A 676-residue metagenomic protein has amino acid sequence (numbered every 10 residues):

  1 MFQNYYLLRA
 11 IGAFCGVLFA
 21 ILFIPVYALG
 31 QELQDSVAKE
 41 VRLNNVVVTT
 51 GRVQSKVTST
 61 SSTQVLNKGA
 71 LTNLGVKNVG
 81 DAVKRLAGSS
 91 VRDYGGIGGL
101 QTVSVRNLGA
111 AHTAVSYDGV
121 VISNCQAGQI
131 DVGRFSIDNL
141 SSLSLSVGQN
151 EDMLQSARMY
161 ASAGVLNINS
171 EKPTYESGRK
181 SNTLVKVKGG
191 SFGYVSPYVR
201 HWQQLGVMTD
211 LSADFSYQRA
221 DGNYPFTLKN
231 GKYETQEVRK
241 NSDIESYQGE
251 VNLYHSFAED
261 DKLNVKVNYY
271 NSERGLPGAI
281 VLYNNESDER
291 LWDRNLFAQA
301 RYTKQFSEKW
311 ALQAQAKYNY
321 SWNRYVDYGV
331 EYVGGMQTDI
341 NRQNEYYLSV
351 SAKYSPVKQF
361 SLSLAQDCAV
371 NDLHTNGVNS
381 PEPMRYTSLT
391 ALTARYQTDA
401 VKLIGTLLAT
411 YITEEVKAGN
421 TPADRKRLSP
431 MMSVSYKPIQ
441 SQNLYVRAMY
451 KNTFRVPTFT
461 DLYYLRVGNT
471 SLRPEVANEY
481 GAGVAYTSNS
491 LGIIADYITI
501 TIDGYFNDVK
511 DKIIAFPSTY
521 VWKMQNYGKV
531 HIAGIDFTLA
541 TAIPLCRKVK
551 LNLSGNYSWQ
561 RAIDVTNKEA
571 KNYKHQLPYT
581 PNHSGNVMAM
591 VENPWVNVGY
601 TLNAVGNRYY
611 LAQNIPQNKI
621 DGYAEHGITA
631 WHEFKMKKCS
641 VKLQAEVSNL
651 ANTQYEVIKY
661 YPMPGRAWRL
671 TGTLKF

Functional and structural regions predicted by a protein language model:
L33, G222-F226, Q236-S246, Y254-L312 (+3 more regions): Flexible loop and strand-edge segments within Gram-negative outer membrane beta-barrel domains
V37-K39, Q155, P173-S181, V207-M208 (+9 more regions): Short loop/turn motifs that connect adjacent beta-strands in outer-membrane beta-barrel proteins
L43-T72: N-terminal periplasmic "start-of-domain" segments of outer-membrane beta-barrel proteins
G80, K84-V121: Extracytoplasmic beta-strand/coil segments of soluble accessory domains associated with Gram-negative outer-membrane
I137-L184: A beta-strand signature from Gram-negative outer-membrane beta-barrel systems, especially the internal plug domain
K309-D327, V446-M449, E475-A533, A540: Membrane-embedded beta-barrel scaffold of Gram-negative outer-membrane proteins
K358, A400-V401, T499-D508, N526-Y610 (+1 more regions): Gram-negative outer-membrane beta-barrel transporters
Y505, A604-L611, K619-D621, A630-F676: C-terminal beta-signal and adjacent terminal beta-strands/loops of Gram-negative outer-membrane beta-barrel proteins
